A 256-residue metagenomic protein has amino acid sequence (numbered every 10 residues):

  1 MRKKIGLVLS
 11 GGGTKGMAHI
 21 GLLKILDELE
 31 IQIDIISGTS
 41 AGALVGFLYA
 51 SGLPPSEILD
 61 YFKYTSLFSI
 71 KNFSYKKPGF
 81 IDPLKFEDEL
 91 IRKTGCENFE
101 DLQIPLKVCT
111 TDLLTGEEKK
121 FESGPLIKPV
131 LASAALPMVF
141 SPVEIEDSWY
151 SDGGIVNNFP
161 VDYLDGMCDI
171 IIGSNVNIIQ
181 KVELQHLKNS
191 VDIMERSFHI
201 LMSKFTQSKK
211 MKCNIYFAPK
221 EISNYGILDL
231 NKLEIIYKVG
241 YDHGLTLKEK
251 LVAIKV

Functional and structural regions predicted by a protein language model:
M1-T39, F47-V256: Patatin-like phospholipase
